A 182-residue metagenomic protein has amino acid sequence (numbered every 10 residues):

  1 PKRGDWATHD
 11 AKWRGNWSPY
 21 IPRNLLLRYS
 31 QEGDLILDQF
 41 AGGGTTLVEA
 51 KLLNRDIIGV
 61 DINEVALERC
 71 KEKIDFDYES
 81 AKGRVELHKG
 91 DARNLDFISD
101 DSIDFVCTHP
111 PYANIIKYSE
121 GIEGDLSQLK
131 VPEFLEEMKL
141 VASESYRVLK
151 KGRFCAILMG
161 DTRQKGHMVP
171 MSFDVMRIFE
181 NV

Functional and structural regions predicted by a protein language model:
P1-V182: Class I S-adenosyl-L-methionine-dependent methyltransferase catalytic core
